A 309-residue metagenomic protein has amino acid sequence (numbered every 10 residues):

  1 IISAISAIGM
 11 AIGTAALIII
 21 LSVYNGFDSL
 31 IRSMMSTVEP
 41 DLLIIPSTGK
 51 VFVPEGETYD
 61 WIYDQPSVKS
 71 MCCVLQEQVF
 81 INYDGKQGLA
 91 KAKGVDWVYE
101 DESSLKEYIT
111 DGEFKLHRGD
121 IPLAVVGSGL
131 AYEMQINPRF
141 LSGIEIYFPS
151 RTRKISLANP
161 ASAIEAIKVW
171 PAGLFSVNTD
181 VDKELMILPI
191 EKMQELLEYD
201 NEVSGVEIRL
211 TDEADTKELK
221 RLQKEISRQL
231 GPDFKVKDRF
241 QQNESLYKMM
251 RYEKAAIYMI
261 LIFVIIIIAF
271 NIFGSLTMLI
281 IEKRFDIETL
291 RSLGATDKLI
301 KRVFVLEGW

Functional and structural regions predicted by a protein language model:
I1-A4, D212-F270, L279-I281: Peri-transmembrane interface segments
I2-G26: Short, strongly hydrophobic transmembrane alpha-helices
I20-V23, F27, I31, M249 (+2 more regions): Juxtamembrane alpha-helical signal-transduction segment immediately C-terminal to a transmembrane helix
S22-K91, W97-D120: Hydrophobic, regular-secondary-structure patches
S104, V126-L141: Short, solvent-exposed hinge/capping segments at secondary-structure junctions
R139-D233: Basic-flanked hydrophobic alpha-helices used for secretion and membrane insertion
L279-K283, K298-W309: Start (N-cap) of specific transmembrane helices in multi-pass transporter permeases
